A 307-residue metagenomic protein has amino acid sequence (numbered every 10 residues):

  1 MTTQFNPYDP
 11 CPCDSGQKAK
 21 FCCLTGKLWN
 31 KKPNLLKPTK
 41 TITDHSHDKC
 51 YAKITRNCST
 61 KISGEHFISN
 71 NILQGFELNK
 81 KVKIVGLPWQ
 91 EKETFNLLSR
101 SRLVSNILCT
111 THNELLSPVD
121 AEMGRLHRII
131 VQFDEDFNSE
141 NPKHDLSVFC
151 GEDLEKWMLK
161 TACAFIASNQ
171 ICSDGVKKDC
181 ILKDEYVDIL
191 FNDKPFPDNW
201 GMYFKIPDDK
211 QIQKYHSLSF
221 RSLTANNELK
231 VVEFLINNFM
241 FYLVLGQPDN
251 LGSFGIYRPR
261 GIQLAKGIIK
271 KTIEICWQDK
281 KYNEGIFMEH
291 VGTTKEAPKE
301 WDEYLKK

Functional and structural regions predicted by a protein language model:
M1, P38-I42, S217-A225: Short linear motifs in intrinsically disordered
T3-Q17, C50-C58: Short Cys/His-rich zinc-binding micro-motifs
Q4-N6, R102, N227: Short, solvent-exposed coil/turn segments
Q17-K18, I68: Alpha-helical hydrophobic packing sites
K20-C23: Cysteine-centered loop/knuckle micro-motif
T25-P118: An N-terminal structural lobe/cap that precedes and organizes the functional/catalytic core across diverse proteins
N96-V176: Catalytic cores of phosphodiester-bond-cleaving enzymes
S173-K307: C-terminal, charged low-complexity interaction regions
